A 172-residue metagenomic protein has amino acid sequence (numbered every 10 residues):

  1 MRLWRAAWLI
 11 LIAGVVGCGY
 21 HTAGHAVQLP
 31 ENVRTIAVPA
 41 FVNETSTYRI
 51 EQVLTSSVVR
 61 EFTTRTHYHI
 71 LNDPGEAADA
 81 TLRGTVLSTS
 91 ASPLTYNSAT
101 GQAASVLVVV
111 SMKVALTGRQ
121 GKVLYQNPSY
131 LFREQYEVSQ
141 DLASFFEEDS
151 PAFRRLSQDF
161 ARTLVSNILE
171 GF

Functional and structural regions predicted by a protein language model:
M1-C18: Sec-dependent bacterial lipoprotein signal peptides
R2, D159, T163: Alpha-helical scaffold segments in soluble metabolic enzymes
A7, V27, D73, G101-A103: Residues embedded in well-ordered secondary-structure elements
W8-A13, F41-N43, Q52-V59, T81-T89 (+1 more regions): N-terminal start-of-chain detector that recognizes signal peptides and the immediate post-cleavage beginning
G17-R60, T64-H69, P74-G75, A91 (+4 more regions): A structural "domain/chain start" motif
T45-S56, A103, L107, F146-D159: Soluble non-cytosolic domains of exported or imported proteins
R65-Y68, G75-N127, R133-P151: Surface-exposed short loop/turn segments
